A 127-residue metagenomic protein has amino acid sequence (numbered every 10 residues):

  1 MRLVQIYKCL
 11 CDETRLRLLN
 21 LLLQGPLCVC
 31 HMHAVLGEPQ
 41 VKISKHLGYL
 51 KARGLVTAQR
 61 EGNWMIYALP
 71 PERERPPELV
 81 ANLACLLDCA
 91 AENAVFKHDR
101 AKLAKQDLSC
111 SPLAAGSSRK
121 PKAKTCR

Functional and structural regions predicted by a protein language model:
R2-K42, G48, W64-E74: N-terminal helix-turn-helix DNA-binding core of bacterial DNA-binding proteins
Q40-I43, Y49, A58, S118 (+1 more regions): Generic N-terminal leader/processing signal
A52-E61, A68-P70: Beta-hairpin "wing" of winged helix-turn-helix
E74-R127: Amphipathic alpha-helical dimerization/coiled-coil segments that flank or bridge DNA-binding/regulatory modules
